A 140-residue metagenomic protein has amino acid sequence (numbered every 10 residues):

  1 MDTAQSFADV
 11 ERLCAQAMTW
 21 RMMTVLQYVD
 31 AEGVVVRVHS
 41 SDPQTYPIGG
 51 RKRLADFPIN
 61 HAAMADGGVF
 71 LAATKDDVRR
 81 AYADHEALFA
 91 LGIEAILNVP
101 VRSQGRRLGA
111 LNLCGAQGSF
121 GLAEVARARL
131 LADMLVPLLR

Functional and structural regions predicted by a protein language model:
M1-R37, I48: Helix-loop-beta substructure at the N-terminus of cytosolic sensory domains that couple signal/ligand detection
T3-F7, C114-R140: Juxtadomain coupling helices with adjacent low-complexity linkers
M22, H85, N98, A110: Short hydrophobic/aromatic beta-strand element in the GNAT-like acyltransferase core that lines or flanks the acyl-donor
Q44-R80, F89: Regulatory sensory and allosteric helical modules in signal-transduction proteins and certain transcription factors
H85-L91: Short, internal acidic amphipathic alpha-helical interface segments that mediate docking to partner proteins
A95-R102: A short, aliphatic-rich beta-strand micro-motif
R102-G115: Sensory-domain boundary capping and coupling elements
